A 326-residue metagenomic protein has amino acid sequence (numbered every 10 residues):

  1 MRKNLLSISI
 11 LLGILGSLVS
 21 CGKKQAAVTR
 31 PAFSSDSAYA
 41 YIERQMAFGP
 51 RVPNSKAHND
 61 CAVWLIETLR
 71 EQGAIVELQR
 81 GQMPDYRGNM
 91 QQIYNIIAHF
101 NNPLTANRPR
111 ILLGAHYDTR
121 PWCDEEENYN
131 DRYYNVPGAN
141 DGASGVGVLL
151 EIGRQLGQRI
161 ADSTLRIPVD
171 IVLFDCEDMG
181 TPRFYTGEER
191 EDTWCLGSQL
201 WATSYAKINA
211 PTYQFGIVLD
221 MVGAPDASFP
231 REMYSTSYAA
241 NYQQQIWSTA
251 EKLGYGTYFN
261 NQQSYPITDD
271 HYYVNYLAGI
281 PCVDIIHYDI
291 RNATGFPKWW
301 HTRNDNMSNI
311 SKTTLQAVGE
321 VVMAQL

Functional and structural regions predicted by a protein language model:
L18-S20: C-terminal motif of bacterial Sec signal peptides marking the signal peptidase cleavage site
G22-A62, Q72, A293-N306: N-terminal capping segment at the start of a domain
A27-A32, A47-K56, M83-Y86, D131-A143 (+4 more regions): Second-shell loop/turn segments in exported
E43, P50-A106: A non-catalytic alpha/beta surface segment that caps or lines the substrate-entry region of metallo-dependent hydrolase
V52-P53, Q82-Y86, L104, Y117-P121 (+6 more regions): Solvent-exposed loop/turn segments at secondary-structure junctions within structured extracellular/periplasmic domains
R80-Q82, F215, V222-L326: Active-site-adjacent substrate-binding region of metalloamidase/peptidase-like peptide-processing proteins
Y133-Y238: Acidic/histidine-rich catalytic neighborhood of metal-dependent amide-processing enzymes
